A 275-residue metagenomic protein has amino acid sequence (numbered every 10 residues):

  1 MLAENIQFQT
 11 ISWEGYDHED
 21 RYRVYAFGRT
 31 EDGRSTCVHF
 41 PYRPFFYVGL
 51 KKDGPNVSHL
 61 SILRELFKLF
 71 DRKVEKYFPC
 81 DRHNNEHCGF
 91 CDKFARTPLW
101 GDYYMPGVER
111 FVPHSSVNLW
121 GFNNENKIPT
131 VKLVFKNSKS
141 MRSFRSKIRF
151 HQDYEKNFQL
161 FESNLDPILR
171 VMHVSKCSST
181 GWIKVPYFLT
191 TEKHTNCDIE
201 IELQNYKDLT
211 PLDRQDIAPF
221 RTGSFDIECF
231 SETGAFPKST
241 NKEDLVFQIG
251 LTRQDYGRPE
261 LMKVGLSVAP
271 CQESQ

Functional and structural regions predicted by a protein language model:
M1-Q275: The two-metal-ion catalytic cores of nucleic-acid processing enzymes
